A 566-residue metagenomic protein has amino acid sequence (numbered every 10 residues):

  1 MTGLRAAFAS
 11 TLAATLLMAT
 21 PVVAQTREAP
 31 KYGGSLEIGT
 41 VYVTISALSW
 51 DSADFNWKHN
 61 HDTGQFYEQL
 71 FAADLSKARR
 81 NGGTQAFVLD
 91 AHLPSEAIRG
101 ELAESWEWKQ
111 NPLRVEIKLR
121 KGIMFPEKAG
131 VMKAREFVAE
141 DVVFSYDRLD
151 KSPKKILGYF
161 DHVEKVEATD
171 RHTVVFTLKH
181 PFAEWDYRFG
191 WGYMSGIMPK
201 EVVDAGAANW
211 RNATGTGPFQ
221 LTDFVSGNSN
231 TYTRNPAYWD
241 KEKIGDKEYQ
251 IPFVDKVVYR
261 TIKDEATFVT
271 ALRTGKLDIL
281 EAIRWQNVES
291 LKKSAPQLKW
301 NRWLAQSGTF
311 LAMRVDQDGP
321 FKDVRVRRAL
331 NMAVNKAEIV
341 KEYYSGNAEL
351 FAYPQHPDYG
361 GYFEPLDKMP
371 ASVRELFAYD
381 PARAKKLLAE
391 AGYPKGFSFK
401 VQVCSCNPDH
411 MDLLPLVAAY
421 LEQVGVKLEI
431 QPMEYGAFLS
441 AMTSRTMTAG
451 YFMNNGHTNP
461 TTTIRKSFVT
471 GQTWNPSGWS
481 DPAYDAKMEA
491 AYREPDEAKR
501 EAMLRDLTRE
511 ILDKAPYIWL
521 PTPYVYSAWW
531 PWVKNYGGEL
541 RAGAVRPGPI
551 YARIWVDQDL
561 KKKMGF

Functional and structural regions predicted by a protein language model:
K31, E107, N111, E116-K121 (+4 more regions): Surface-exposed binding/hinge segments that line and control ligand-binding clefts or catalytic entry sites
E37-Q110, T214: N-terminal lobe/hinge region of extracytoplasmic solute-binding protein
E37-T40, A134, V138-V143, R171-V175 (+8 more regions): Alpha-helical secondary-structure segments
T40, T44-S46, F55-Q65, V225-N230 (+7 more regions): Detector for C-terminal structural segments
D74-R79, Q85-L93, A97, Y187-V258 (+4 more regions): Gly/Pro-rich hinge or "lid" segments in bacterial periplasmic/extracellular proteins
A97, L102-P153, Y259, F268-A271 (+1 more regions): Aromatic- and charge-enriched surface segment that lines or borders ligand/interaction sites
R135, D204-W210, Y238-S290, Q306 (+3 more regions): Ligand-site clamp/hinge motif
K165-V166, T222-T233, R260-D318, A337 (+2 more regions): Extracellular/periplasmic solute-recognition and catalytic clefts
